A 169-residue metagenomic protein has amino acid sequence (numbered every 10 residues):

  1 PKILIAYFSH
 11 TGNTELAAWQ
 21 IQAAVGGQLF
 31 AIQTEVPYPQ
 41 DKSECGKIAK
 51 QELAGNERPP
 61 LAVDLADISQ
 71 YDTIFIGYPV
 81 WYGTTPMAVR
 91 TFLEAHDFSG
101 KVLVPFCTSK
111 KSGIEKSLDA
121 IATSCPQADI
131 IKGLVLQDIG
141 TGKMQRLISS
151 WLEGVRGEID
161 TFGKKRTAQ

Functional and structural regions predicted by a protein language model:
P1-I76, G83-T85, R90, E94 (+1 more regions): N-terminal beta1-alpha1-beta2 submodule of the flavodoxin-like/Rossmannoid cofactor-binding fold
I3, L103-V104: Hydrophobic beta-strand segments of well-ordered beta-sheets in folded domains
V25, H96, C125-A128: A structural signal for short coil/turn segments at secondary-structure junctions
I76-G77, P105: Redox-cofactor binding/interface segments in oxidoreductases and associated redox assembly factors
Y82-G83, K111: Short, small-residue-enriched loops and turns at beta-alpha junctions that line or gate enzyme active sites
V104-K143: Short, glycine-/small-residue-rich phosphate/pyrophosphate-handling segment
